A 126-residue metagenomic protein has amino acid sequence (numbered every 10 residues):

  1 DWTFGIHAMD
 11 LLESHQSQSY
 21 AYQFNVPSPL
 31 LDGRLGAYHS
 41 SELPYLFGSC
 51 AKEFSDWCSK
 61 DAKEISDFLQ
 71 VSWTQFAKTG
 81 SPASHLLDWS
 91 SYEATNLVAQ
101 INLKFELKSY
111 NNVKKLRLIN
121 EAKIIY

Functional and structural regions predicted by a protein language model:
D1-Y126: C-terminal helix-and-tail extensions that cap enzymatic domains
